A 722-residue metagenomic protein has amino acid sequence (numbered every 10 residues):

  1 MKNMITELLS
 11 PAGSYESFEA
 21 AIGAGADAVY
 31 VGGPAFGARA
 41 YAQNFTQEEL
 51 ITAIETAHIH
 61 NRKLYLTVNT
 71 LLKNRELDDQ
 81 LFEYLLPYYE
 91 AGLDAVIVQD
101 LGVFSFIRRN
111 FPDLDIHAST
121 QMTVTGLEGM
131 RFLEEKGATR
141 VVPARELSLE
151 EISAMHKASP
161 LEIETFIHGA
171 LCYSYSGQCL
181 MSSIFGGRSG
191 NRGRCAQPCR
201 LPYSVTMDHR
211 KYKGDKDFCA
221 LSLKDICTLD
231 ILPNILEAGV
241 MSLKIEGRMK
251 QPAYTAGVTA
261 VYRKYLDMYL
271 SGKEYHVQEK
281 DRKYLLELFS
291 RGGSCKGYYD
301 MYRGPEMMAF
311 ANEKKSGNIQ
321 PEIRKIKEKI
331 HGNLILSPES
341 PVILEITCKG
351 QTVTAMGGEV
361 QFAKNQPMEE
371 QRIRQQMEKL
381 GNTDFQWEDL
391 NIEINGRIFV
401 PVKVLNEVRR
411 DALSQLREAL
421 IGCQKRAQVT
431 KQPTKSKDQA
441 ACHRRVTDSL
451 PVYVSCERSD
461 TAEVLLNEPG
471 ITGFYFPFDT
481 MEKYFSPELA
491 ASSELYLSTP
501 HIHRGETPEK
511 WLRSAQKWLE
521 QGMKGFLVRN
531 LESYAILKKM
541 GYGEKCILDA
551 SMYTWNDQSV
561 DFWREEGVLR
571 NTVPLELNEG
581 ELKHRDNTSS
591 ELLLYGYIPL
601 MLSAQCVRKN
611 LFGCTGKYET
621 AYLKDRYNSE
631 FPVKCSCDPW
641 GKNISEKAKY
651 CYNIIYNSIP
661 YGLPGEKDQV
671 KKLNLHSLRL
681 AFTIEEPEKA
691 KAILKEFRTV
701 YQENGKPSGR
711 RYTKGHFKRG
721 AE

Functional and structural regions predicted by a protein language model:
M1-A24, A28-A40, Q47, I51-E55 (+6 more regions): Surface-exposed amphipathic alpha-helical tracts and adjacent flexible/coil segments at the periphery of soluble enzymes
M122, G126: Conserved phosphate-binding/catalytic loop of the ribokinase/pfkB sugar-kinase fold
